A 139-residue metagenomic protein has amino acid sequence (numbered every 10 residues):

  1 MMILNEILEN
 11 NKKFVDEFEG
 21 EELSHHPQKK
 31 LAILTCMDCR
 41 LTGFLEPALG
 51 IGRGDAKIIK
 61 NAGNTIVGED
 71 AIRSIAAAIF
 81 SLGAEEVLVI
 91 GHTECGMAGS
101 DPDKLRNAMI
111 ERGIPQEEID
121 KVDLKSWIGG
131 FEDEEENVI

Functional and structural regions predicted by a protein language model:
M1-L31, N64-A71, F80-L82, M97-I139: Divalent-metal-activated hydrolytic enzyme cores
L31, G43-F44: Short beta-strand segments
L34-C36, K60, I90-H92: Short beta-strand segments
D38-R40: Short, charged/polar surface micro-motifs in flexible loops or helix N-caps
E46-G52: Short Gly/aromatic-enriched secondary-structure transition segments
A56-A62: A short beta-strand-loop structural module common to alpha/beta enzyme folds
E85: Short acidic/polar active-site loop segments enriched in Thr and Asp
